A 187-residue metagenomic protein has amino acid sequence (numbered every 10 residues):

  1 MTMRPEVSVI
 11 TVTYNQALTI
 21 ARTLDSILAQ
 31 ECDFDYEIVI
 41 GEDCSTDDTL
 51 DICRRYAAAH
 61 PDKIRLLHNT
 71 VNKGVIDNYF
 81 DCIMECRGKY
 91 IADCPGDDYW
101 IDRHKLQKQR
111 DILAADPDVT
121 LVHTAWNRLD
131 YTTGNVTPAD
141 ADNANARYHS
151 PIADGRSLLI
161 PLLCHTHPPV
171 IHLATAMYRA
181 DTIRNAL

Functional and structural regions predicted by a protein language model:
P5-S8, E37: Cell-envelope/extracellular polymer assembly enzymes that use nucleotide-activated donors
Q16-A29: Short, well-formed alpha-helical segments that are part of the catalytic scaffolds of diverse glycosyltransferases
E42-D51, V71, P95: A conserved acidic beta->alpha catalytic loop
N69-C86, K108: Glycine-rich, basic loop-to-helix element that forms the pyrophosphate-binding segment of sugar-nucleotide handling
M84, T124-W126, D142-L187: Conserved nucleotide-sugar donor-binding catalytic segment
I91: Short aromatic/hydrophobic "clamp" motif used to bind/position activated sugar donors
P95-Y99, A125: The conserved acidic donor/metal-binding loop of glycosyltransferases
H104-A141: Conserved donor NDP-sugar-binding/catalytic core segment of glycosyltransferases
